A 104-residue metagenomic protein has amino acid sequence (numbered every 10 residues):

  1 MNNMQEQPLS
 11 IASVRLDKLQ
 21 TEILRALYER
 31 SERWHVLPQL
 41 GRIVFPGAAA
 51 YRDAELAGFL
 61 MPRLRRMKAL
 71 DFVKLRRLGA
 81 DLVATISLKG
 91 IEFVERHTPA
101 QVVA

Functional and structural regions predicted by a protein language model:
M1, Q7, Q39, V44 (+1 more regions): Long, compositionally biased intrinsically disordered regions
N2-W34: Short alpha-helical segments that sit at the start of domains
R33-A54: Short acidic, hydrophobic short linear motifs in intrinsically disordered regions
R42, P62, E92: DNA-binding alpha-helical recognition surfaces that contact promoter or target DNA
R52-A69: Short amphipathic alpha-helical interaction segments
K68-L78: A short, conserved structural fragment
L82, L88-A104: Short, amphipathic alpha-helical interaction segments positioned at domain boundaries
